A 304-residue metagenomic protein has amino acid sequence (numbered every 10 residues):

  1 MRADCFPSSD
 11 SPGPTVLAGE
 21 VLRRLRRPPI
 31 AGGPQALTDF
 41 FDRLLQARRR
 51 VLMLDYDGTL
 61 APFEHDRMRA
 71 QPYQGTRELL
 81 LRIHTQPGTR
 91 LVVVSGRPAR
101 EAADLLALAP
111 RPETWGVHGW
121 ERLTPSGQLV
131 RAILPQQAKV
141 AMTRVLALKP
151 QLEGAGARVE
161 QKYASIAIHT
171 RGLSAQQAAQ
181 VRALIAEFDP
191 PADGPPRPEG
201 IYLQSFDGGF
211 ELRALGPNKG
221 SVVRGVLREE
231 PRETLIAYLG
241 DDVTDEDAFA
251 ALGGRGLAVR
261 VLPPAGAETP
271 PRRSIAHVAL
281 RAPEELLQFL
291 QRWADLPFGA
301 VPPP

Functional and structural regions predicted by a protein language model:
D4-S9, P14-P34, A47, G220-P304: Mg2+-dependent phosphoryl-transfer enzymes with acidic/Ser/Thr/Gly-rich catalytic loops
A31-R48, E101-L108: Short amphipathic alpha-helices and their capping/turn segments at secondary-structure boundaries
L45-D66, V93, V223: Asp-based phosphoryl-transfer active-site loop
R50-L52, P112, I236: The start of beta-strands in P-loop NTPase/AAA+ ATPase cores
L54-T59, H118-G119, Y163, H169-R171 (+1 more regions): Short loop/turn segments at strand-loop or loop-helix junctions that form parts of catalytic or ligand-binding pockets
F63-D66, P125-L129, P271-R273: Short acidic, glycine/proline-rich loop/turn micro-motifs
Q71-Q161: Active-site phosphate-binding/coordination module
E160-L239, V243-L252, G256: Conserved acidic, metal-coordinating active-site core of Asp-based, Mg2+-dependent phosphoryl-transfer enzymes
